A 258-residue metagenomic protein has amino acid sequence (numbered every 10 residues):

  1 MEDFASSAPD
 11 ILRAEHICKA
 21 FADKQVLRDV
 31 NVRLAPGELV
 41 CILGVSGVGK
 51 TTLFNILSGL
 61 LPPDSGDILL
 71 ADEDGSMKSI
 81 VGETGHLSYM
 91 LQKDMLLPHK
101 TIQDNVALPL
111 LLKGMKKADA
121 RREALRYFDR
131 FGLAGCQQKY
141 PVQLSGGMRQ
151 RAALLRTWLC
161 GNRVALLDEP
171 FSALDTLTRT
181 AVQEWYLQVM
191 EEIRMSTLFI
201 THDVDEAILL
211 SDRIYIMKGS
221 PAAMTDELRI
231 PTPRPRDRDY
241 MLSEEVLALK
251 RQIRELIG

Functional and structural regions predicted by a protein language model:
L12, L27-D29: Conserved structural motif at the start of ABC-family nucleotide-binding domains
L43-V45: The feature captures the beta-strand-to-loop junction immediately N-terminal to the Walker
S58: Helix-to-loop junction immediately C-terminal to a conserved catalytic motif
D74-L91, K100, L112-R121, D239-S243: ABC ATPase NBD coupling module
L111, A118-C136, Q188: Conserved ABC ATPase "signature" region
Y140-L144, M148: Conserved ABC ATPase signature
L159-R163: A short, proline-enriched helix->beta-strand linker immediately N-terminal to the Walker B motif in ABC-type P-loop
